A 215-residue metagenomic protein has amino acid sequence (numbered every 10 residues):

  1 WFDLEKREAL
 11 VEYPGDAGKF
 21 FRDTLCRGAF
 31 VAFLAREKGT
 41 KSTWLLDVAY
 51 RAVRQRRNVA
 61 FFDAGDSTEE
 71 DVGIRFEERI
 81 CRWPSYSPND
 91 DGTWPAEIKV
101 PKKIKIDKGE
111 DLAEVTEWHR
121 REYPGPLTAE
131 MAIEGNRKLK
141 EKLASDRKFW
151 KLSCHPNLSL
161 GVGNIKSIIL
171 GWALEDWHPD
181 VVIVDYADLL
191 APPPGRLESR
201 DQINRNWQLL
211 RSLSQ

Functional and structural regions predicted by a protein language model:
F2-D71, R79, C154-Q215: P-loop NTPase motor core
E12, A17-F21, R57-H178: Cytosolic-facing regulatory segments adjacent to core modules
